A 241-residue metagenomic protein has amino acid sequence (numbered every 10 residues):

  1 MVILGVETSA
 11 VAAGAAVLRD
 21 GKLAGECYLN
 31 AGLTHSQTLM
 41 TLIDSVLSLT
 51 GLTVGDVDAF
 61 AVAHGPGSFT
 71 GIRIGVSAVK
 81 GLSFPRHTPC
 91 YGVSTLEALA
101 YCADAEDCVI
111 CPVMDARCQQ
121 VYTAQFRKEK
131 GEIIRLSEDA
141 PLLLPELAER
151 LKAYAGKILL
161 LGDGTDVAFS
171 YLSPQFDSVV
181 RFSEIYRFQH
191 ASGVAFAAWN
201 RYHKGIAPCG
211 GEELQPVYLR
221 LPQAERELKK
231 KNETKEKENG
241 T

Functional and structural regions predicted by a protein language model:
M1-P66, P141, F188: N-terminal beta-alpha supersecondary unit
K22, T34, P89-F188, H203 (+2 more regions): Surface "functional belts" at beta-alpha junctions
N30-T38, F69-R73, S77, S94 (+2 more regions): Residues at secondary-structure transition points
V46-T50, P85, A103, A191-R201: Stable alpha-helical structural segments in soluble proteins, enriched in small hydrophobic residues
S48-G55, S83-V93, I206-A207: Phosphate-handling active-site elements
A61-C90, T95: DPxDG-like acidic metal-binding loop motif
F182-T241: Acyltransferase
